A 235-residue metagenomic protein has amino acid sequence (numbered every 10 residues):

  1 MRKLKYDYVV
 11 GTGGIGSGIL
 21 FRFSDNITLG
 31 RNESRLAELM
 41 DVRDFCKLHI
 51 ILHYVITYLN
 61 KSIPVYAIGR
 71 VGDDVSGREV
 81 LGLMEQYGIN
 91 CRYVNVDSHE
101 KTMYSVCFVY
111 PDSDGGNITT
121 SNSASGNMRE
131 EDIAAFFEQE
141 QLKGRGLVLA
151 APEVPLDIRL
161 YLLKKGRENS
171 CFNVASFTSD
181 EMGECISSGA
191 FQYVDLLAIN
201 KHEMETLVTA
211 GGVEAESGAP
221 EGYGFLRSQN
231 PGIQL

Functional and structural regions predicted by a protein language model:
M1-Q86: Glycine-rich phosphate/adenosyl-contacting loop at the front of the ribokinase-like
M1-R22, L83-V96, E100, F108-L235: Ribokinase/PfkB-type carbohydrate-kinase core domain
K47-I50, S76, K101-Y104, D157-Y161: Short glycine/serine/threonine-rich phosphate/pyrophosphate-binding segments that cradle anionic phosphate groups
